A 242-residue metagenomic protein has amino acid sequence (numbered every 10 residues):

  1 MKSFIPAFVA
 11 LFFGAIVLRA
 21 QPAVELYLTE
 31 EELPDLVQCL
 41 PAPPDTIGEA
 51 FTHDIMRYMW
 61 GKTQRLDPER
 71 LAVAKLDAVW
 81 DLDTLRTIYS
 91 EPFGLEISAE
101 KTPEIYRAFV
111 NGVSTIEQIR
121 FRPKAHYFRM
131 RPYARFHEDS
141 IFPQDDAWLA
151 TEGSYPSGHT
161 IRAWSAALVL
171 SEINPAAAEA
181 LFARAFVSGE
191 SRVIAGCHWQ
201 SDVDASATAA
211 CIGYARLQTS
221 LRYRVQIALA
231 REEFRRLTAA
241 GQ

Functional and structural regions predicted by a protein language model:
M1-F4: Positively charged n-region of N-terminal signal peptides that target proteins for export
P6-A15: Bacterial N-terminal signal peptides
L18-A20: Signal peptide processing junction and immediate N-terminal pro/mature segment of secreted/exported proteins
P22-A195, T219, Q226, R236-L237: Hydrophobic alpha-helical bundle signature of multipass membrane enzymes
H159-A163, G196-E233: Alpha-helical transmembrane segments that form the membrane-embedded catalytic/substrate-binding core of multi-pass
T238-Q242: Long, charge-rich alpha-helical interaction segments
